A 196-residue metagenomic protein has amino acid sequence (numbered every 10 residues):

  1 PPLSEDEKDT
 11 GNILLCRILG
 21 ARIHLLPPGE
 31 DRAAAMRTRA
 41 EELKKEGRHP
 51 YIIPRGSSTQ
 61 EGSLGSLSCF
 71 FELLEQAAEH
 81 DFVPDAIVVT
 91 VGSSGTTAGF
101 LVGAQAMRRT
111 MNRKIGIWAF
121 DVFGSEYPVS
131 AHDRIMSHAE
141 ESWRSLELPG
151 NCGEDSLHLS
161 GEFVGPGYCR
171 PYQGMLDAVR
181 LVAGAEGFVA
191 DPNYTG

Functional and structural regions predicted by a protein language model:
P1-G196: PLP-dependent amino-acid enzyme catalytic core
